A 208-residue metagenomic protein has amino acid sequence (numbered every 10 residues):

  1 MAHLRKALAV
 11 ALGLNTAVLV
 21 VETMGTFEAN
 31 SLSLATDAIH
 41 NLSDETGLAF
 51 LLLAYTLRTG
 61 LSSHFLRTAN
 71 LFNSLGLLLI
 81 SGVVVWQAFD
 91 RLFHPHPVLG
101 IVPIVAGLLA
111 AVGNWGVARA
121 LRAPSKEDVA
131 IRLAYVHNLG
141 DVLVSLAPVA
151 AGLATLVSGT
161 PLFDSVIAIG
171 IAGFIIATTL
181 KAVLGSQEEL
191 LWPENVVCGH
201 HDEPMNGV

Functional and structural regions predicted by a protein language model:
M1-A17: Topogenic membrane-insertion module of multi-pass membrane proteins
A2-K6, A29, S33-I39, S43 (+1 more regions): Alpha-helical transmembrane segments and adjacent TM-loop junctions that form the membrane-embedded core of multi-pass
V21-T23, A54: Alpha-helical transmembrane segments of multi-pass membrane proteins
